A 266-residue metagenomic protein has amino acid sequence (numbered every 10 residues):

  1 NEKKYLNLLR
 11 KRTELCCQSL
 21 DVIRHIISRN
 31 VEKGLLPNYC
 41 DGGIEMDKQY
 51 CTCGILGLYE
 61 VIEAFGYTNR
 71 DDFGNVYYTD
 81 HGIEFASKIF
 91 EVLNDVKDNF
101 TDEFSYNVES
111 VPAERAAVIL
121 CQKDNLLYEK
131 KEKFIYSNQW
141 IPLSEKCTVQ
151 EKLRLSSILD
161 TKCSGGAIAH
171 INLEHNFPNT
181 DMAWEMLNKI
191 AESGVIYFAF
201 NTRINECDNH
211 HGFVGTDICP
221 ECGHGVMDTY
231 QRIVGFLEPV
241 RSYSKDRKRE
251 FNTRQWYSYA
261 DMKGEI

Functional and structural regions predicted by a protein language model:
N1-I266: Long, C-terminal-biased catalytic regions of enzyme "large/alpha" subunits
